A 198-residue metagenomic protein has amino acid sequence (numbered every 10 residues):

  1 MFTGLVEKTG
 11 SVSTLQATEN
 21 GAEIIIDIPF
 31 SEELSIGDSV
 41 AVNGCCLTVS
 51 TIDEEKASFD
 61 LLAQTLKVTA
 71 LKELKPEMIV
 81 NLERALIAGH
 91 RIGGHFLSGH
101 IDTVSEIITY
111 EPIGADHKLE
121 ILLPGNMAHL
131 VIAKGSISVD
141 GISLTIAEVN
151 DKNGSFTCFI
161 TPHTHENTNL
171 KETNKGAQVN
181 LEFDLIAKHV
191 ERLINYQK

Functional and structural regions predicted by a protein language model:
M1-K198: Conserved loop->alpha-helix
